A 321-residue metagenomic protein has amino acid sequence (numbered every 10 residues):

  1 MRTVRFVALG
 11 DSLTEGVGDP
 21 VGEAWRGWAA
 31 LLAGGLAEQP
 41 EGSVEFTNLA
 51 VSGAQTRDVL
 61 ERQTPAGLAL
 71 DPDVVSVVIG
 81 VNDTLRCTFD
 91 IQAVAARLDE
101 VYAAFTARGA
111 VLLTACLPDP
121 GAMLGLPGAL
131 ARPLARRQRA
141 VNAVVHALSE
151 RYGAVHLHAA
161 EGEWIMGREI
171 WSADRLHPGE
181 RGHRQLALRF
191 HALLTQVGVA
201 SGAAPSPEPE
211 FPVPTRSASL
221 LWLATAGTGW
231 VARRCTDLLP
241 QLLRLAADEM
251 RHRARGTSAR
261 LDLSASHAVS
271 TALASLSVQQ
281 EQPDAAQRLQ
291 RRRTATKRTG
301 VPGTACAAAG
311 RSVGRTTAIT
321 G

Functional and structural regions predicted by a protein language model:
M1-S52, T64-D71, A272, S277 (+3 more regions): Serine-esterase "nucleophile elbow" of acetyl-processing enzymes
A8, V77, L113-T114: Structural beta-sheet core signal
E15-D19, G42, T56-A93, D119-P120: Oxyanion-hole/transition-state-stabilizing segment in secreted/luminal serine hydrolases and related acyltransferases
E23-A24, F89-A93, A129-R137, D174 (+1 more regions): Alpha-helix N-cap and loop-to-helix initiation/capping positions
N48-A50, C116, H158-E161: Residue-level recognition of beta-strand->loop/alpha-helix junctions
A107-V111: A short helix->loop->beta-strand "cap" motif at the edges of active sites that frequently abuts
L124-H158, E180: Substrate-gating cap/lid alpha-helix
R151, D174-H177, R181-G321: Conserved catalytic region of serine esterases and O-acyltransferases that act on ester linkages in lipids
